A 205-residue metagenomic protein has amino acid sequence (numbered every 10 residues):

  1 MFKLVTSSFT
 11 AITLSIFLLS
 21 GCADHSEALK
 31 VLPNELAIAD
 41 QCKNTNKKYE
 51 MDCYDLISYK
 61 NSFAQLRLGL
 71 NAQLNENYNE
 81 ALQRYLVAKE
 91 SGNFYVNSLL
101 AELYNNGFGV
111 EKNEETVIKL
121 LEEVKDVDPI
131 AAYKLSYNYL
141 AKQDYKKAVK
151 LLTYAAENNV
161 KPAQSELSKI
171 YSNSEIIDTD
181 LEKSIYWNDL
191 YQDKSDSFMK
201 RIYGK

Functional and structural regions predicted by a protein language model:
M1-H25: Classical Sec-dependent N-terminal signal peptides that target proteins to the secretory pathway
C22-N71: N-terminal leader/linker segments that initiate helical-solenoid repeat arrays
T45, I57-S62, A72, E90-F94 (+5 more regions): Short helix-capping/linker turns of helical repeat alpha-solenoids
C53-Y54, Y85, L121, L152 (+1 more regions): Hydrophobic/aromatic packing residues within the alpha-helices of TPR/SEL1-like helical repeat arrays
L66-L74, N97-N106, A132-A141, E166-N173 (+1 more regions): Hydrophobic face of amphipathic alpha-helices that form TPR/SEL1-like repeat modules and related alpha-solenoid
D178-K205: Terminal, low-structured helical/coil segments at or just beyond the last alpha-helical repeat
